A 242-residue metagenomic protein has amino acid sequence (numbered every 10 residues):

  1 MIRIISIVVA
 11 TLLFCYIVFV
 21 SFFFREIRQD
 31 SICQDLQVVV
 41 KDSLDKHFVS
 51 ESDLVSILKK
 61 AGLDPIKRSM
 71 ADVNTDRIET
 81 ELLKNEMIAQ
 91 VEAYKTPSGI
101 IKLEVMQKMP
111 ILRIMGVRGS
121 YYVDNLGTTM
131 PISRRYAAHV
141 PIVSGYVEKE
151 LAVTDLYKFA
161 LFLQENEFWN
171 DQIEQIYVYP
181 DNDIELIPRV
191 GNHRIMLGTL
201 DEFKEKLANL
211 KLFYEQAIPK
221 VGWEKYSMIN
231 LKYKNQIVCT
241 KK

Functional and structural regions predicted by a protein language model:
M1-K242: Charged, solvent-exposed interaction patches on well-folded alpha/beta domains that mediate macromolecular contacts
